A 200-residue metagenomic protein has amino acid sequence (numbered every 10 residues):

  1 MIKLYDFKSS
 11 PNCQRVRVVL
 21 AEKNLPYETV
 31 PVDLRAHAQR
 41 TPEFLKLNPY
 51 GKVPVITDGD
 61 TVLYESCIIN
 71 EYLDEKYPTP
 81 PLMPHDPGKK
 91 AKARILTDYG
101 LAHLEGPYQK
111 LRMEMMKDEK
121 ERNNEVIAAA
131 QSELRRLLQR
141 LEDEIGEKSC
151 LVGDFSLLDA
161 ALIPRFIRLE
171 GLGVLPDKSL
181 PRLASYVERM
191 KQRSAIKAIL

Functional and structural regions predicted by a protein language model:
M1-A128, S132-R135, E142: GST-like domain detector, emphasizing the conserved glutathione-binding G-site in the N-terminal thioredoxin-like
T29, D154, K178, I199-L200: A generic structural-conservation signal
G88, G100-S194: GST-like fold's C-terminal all-alpha helical module
